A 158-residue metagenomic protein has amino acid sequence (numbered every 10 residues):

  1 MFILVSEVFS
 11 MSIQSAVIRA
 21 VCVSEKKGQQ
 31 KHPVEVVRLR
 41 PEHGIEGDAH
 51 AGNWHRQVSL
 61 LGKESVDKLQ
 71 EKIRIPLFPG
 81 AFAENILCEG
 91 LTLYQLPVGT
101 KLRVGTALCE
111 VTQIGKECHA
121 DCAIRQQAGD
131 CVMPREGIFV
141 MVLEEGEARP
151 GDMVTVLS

Functional and structural regions predicted by a protein language model:
F2-S158: Metal-cofactor-dependent catalytic cores
